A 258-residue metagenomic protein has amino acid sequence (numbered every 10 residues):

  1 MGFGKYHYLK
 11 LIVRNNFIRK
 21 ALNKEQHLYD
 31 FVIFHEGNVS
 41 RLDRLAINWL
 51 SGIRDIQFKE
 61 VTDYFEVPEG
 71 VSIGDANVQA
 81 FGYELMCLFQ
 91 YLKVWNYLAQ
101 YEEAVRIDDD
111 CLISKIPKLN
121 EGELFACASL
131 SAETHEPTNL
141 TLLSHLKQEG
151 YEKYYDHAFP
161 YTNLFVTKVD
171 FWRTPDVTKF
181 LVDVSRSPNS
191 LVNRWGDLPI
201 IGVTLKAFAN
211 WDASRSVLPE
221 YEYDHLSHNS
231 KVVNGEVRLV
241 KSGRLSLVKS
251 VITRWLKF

Functional and structural regions predicted by a protein language model:
M1-V13: N-proximal low-complexity "stem/linker" segments adjacent to membrane-targeting elements
Y8, G37-R44, H135: Short, charged/polar "capping" segments at the starts of alpha-helices and the immediately preceding loops
N16-L28, L50: Short, acidic, metal-binding catalytic loop of nucleotide-sugar glycosyltransferases
Y29-G37, A128: Short internal beta-strands
L42-D43, N48-Y101: Active-site-proximal specificity loops/subdomain of glycosyltransferases
D75-C87, L112-P188, R194, L198 (+1 more regions): Conserved catalytic core of nucleotide-sugar-dependent glycosyltransferases
Q100-S114: Short beta-strand-to-loop acidic/aromatic patch adjacent to the donor-nucleotide binding site
P160, F180-F258: C-terminal catalytic/acceptor-binding lobe
